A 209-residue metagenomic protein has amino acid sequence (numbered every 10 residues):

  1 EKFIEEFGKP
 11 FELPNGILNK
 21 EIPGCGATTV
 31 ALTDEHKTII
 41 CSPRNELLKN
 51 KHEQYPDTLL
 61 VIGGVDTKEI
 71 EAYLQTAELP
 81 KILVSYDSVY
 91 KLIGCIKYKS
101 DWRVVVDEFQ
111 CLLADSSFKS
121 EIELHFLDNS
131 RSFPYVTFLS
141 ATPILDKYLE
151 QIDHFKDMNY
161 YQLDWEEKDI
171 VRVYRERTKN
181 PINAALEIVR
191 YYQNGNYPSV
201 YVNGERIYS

Functional and structural regions predicted by a protein language model:
E1-P14: Pre-Walker A adenine-sensing motif
E12-T33: Walker A/P-loop
P14-L18, K37-I39, P80-K81, R103 (+2 more regions): Residue-level preference for the first positions of well-ordered beta-strands
G26, N45-L48, D87-I93, F109-F118 (+3 more regions): Short acidic, S/G/P-rich loop/turn micro-motifs used as interaction or catalytic elements
K37-K51, L83-S85, A185-S209: Conserved strand-helix element at the start of the C-terminal RecA-like helicase core
Y55-C95: Inter-Walker segment of RecA-like/P-loop motor cores
Y86-S88, C95-T137: SF2 helicase catalytic motif II
P143-Y192: Interdomain hinge/linker at the junction between the two RecA-like core domains of SF2 helicases
